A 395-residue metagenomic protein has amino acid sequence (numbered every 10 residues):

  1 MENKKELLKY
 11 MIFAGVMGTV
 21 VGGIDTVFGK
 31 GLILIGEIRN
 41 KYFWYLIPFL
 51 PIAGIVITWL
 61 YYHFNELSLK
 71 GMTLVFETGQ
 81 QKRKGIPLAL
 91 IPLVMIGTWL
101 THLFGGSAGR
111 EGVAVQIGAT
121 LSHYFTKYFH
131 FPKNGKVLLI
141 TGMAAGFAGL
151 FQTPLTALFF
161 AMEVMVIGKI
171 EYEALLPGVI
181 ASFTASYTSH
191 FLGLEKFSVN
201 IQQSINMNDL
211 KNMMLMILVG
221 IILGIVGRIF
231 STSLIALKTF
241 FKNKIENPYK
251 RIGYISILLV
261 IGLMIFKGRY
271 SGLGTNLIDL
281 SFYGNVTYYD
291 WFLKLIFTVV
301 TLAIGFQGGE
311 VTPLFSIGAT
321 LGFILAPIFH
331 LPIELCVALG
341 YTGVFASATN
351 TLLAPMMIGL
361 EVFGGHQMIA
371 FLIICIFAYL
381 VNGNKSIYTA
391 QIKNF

Functional and structural regions predicted by a protein language model:
M1-F395: Alpha-helical transmembrane segments and immediately membrane-proximal extracytoplasmic
